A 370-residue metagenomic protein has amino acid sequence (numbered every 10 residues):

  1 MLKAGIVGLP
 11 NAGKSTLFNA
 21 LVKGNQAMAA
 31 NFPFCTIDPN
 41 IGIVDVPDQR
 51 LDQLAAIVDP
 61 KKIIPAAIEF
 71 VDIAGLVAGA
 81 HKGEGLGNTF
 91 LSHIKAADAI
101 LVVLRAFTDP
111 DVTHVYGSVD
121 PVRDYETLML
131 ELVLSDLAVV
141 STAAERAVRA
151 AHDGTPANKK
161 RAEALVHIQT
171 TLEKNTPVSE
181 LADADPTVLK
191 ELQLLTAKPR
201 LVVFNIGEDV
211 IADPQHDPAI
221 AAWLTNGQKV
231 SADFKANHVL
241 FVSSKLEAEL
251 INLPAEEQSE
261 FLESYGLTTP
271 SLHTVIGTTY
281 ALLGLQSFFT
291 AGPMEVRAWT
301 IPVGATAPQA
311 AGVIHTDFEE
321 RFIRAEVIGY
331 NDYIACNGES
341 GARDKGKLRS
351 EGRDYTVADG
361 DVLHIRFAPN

Functional and structural regions predicted by a protein language model:
M1-T113, E131, T142-A143: Conserved G1/Walker A P-loop phosphate-binding module
L2-V7, A12, F18, R146-A358 (+1 more regions): C-terminal-of-GTPase-core extension/linker across diverse P-loop GTPases
L9-G13, D45-R50, A97-I100, V119-Y125 (+2 more regions): Short, mixed-charge, low-aromatic patches
L21, G83-L86, V115-S118, Q215-A219 (+1 more regions): Short, glycine/charged-enriched secondary-structure capping and boundary segments
G24-F32, P39-I41, V46-Q49, V71 (+13 more regions): Residue-level signal for pocket-adjacent positions within structured domains
F34, D48-L51, I64-F70, E84-A97 (+8 more regions): Amphipathic alpha-helical transducer elements in NTP-driven molecular machines
N40-I41, I64-A66, T113-V119, E247-L253 (+1 more regions): Short, exposed beta-strand "edge-strand" segments with a Pro/Gly-rich flavor and a Y/T-containing core
G42-P47, A74-E84, K95-P156, T171-D183 (+1 more regions): Conserved Switch II/interswitch segment of TRAFAC-class P-loop GTPases
